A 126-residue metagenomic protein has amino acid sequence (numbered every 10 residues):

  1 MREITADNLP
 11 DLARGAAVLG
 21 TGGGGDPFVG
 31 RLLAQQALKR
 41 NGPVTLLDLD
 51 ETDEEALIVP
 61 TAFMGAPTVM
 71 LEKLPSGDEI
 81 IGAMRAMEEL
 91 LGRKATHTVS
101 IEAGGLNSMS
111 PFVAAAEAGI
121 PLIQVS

Functional and structural regions predicted by a protein language model:
R2-A16, G20, F28-V125: Non-transmembrane, aqueous-exposed alpha-helical and coiled segments at domain scale
